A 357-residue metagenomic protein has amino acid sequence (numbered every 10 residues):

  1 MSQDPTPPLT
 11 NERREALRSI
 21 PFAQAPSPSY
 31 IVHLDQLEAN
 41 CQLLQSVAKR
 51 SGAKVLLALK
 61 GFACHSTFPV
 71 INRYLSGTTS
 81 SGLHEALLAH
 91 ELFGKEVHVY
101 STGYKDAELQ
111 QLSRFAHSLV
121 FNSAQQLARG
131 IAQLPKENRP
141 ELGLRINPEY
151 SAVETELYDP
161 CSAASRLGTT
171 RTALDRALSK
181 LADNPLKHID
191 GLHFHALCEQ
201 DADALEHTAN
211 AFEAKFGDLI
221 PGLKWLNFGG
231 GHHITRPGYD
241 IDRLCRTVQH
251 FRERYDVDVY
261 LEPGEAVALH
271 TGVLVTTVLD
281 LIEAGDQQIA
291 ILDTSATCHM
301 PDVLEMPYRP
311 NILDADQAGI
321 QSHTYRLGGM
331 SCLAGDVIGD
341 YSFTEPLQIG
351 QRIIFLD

Functional and structural regions predicted by a protein language model:
M1-R18: Acidic, low-complexity proline/glycine-rich segments
A16-G94, G103, S295, F343-L356: N-terminal capping/small domains of soluble enzymes
A53-W225, T247: Active-site-proximal beta-alpha core segment in soluble small-molecule metabolic enzymes
L59, H195-L197, L226-T235, P263-E265: Glycine-rich beta-strand-to-loop/alpha-helix junction loops that act as flexible
I146-Y150, A196-Q200, H232, E265-V267 (+2 more regions): Glycine-rich beta-alpha junction loops
E206-A211, D240-T247, T276, S342: Charged helix-capping and loop-helix junction motifs
T247, D258-D357: Charged (often Lys/Glu-rich) extended helix/loop segments that serve as interaction or gating elements
